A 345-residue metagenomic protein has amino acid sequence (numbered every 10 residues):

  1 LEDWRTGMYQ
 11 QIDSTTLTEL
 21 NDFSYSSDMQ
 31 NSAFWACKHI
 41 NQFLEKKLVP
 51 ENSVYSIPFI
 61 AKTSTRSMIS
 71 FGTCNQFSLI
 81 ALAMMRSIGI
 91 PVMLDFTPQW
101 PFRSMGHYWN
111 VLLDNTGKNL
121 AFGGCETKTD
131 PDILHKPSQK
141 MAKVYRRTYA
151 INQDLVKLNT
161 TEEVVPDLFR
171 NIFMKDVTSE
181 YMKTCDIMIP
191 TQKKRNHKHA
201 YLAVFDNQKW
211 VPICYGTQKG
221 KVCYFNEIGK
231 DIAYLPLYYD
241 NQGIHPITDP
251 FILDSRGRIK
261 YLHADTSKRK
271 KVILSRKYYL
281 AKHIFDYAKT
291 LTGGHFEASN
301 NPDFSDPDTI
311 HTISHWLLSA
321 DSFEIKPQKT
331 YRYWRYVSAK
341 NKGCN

Functional and structural regions predicted by a protein language model:
L1-F34, F251, I325-T330, S338: Linear, non-domain "peripheral" regions
D22-F43, V54-S64, I69-V164: Hydrophobic/aromatic-rich core segments of domains that either
T184-K194: A short, amphipathic beta-strand motif
K193-K209, K289-G293: Short, ordered, surface-exposed loop/turn motifs in non-cytosolic proteins
Q208-K221: Short, acidic Ser/Thr/Gly-rich low-complexity loop/linker segments typical of extracellular and cell-surface proteins
K221-I244: Short Pro-Gly-centered beta-turn/loop motif in secreted/extracellular proteins
D240-S267: Structured interaction patches on ligand/partner-binding surfaces of diverse proteins
K268-N345: Aromatic, loop-rich ligand-recognition surfaces of beta-strand-rich domains
